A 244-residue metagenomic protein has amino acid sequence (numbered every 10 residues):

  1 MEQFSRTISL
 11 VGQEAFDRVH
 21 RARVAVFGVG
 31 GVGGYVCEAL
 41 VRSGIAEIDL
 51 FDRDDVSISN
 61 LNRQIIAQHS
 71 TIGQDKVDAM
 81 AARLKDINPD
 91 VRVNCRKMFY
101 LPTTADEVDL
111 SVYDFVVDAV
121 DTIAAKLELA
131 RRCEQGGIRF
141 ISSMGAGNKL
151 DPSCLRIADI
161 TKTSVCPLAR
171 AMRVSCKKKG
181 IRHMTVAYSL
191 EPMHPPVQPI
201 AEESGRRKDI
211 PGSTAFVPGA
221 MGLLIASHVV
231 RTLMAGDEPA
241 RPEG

Functional and structural regions predicted by a protein language model:
M1-A25: N-terminal charged helix/coil linker that caps or initiates catalytic domains
H20, V108-F115, V120, A124-A125 (+5 more regions): Glycine-rich phosphate/adenylate-binding loop
V26-G28, F51: Conserved N-terminal Rossmann-fold NAD(P)-binding element of oxidoreductases
V32-G33: Hydrophobic/small residue at the entry helix of a nucleotide-binding pocket
V41-E47, Q135: Conserved S-adenosyl-L-methionine
I45, L50-N88: Glycine-rich phosphate-binding loop and adjoining beta1-alpha1-beta2 segment of Rossmann-like nucleotide-binding folds
K97-A105: Conserved SAM/SAH-binding loop
